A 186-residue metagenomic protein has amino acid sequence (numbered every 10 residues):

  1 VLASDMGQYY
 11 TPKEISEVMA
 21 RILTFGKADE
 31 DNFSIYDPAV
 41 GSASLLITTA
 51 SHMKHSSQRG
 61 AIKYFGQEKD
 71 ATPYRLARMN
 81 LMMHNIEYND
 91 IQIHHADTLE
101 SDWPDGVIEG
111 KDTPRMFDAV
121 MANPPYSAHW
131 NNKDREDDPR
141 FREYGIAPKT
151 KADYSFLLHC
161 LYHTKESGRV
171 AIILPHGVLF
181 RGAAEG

Functional and structural regions predicted by a protein language model:
V1-A3: Long recognition/docking surfaces used for binding and targeting
D5-Y10: Class I SAM-dependent methyltransferase Rossmann-like catalytic core, especially the SAM/SAH-binding loop
T11-A119, S127-N131, D138-R140, L174-G177 (+1 more regions): Conserved S-adenosyl-L-methionine
Y144-I146: Extracellular loop and loop/strand-boundary signature of outer-membrane beta-barrel proteins
P148-G186: Conserved Class I SAM-dependent methyltransferase catalytic core
